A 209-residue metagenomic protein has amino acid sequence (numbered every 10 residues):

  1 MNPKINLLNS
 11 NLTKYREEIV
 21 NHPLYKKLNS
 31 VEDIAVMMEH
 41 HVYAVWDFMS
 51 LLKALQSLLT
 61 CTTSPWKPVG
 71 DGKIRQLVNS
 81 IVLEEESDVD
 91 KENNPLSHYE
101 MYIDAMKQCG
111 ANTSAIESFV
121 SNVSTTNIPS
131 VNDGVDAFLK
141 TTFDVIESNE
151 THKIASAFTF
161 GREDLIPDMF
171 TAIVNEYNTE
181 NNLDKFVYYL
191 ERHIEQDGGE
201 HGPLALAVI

Functional and structural regions predicted by a protein language model:
N2-I209: Non-heme di-metal
